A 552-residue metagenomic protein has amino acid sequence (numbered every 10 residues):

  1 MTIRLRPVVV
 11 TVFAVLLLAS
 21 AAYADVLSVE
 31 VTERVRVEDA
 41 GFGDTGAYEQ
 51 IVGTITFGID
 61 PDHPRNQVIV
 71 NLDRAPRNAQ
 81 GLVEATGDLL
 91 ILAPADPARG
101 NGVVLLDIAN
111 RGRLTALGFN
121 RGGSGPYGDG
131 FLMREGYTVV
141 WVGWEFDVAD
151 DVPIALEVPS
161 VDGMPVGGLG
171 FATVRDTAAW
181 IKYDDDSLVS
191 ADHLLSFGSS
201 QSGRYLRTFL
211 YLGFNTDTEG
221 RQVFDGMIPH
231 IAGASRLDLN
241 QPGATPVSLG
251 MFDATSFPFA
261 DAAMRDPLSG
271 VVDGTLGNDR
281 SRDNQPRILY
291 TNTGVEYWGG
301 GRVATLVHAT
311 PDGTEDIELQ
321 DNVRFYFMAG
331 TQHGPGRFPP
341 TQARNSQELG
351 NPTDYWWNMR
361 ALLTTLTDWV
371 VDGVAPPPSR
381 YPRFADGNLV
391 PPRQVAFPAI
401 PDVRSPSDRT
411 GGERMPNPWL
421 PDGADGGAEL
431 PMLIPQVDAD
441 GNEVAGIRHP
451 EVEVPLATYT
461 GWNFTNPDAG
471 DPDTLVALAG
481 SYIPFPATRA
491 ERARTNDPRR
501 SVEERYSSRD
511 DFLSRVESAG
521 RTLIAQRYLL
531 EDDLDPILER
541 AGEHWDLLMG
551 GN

Functional and structural regions predicted by a protein language model:
M1-L5: N-terminal secretory signal peptides that target proteins for export/translocation
V9-A19: Bacterial N-terminal signal peptides
S20-A24: Sec/Tat signal peptide C-region and signal peptidase I cleavage site
D25-N552: C-terminal His-loop and adjacent cap/lid subdomain of alpha/beta-hydrolase
